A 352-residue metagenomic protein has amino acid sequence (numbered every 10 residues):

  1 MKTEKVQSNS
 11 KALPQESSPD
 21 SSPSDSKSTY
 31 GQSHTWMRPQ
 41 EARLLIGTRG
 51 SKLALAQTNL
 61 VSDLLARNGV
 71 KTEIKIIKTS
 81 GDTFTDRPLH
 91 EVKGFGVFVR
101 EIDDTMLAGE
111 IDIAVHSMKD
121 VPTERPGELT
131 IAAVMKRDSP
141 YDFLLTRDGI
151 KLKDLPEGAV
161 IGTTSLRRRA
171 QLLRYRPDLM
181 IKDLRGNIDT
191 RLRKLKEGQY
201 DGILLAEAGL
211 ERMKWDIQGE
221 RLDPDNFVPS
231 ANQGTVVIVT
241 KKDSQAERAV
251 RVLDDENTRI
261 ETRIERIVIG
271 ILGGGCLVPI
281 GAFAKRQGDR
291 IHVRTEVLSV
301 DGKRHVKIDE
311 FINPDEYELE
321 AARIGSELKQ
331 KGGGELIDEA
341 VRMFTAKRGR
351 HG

Functional and structural regions predicted by a protein language model:
K2-K5, K11, D25, T29-K78 (+4 more regions): Small-molecule-sensing regulatory modules
L45-G47, A114, A132, G162 (+1 more regions): Short, well-ordered beta-strand segments
R87-I111: Short, structured active-site "lid" loops
E110-S117, D201-A206: Paired acidic/hydrophobic, glycine-rich loop segments that form the ligand-binding mouth/hinge of periplasmic-binding
H116-K119, A246: Ordered, amphipathic secondary-structure segments that act as subunit-interaction surfaces in large macromolecular
M118-K119, G127-L179: A conserved helix-loop-strand patch within extracytoplasmic ligand-binding domains of the periplasmic binding
M118-V121, A208-L210: Short glycine-rich anion-binding loops that position phosphate/pyrophosphate groups of nucleotides and phosphorylated
